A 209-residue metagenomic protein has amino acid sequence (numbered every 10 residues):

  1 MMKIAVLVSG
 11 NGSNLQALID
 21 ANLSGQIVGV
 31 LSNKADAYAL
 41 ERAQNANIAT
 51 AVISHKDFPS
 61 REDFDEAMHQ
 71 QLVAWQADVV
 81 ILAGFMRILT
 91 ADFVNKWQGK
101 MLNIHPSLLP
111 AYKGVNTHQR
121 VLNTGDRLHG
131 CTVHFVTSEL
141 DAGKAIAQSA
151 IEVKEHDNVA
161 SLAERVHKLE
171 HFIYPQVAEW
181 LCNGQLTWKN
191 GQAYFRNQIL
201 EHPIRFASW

Functional and structural regions predicted by a protein language model:
M1-R42: N-terminal Rossmann-like dinucleotide-binding module
V8, R61, D65, A163-H171: Amphipathic, non-transmembrane alpha-helical scaffold segments
G12-L15, A39-L40, D65, H118 (+2 more regions): A general structural signal for well-ordered alpha-helical segments in protein cores
Q16, N190-W209: Short, basic/aromatic-enriched C-terminal tail that caps enzymatic domains
A21, N33, A83-R196: Donor/substrate-binding cores of folate-linked one-carbon enzymes
G25-A67: Short, surface-exposed acidic-centric catalytic microdomains
A49, D78, R127: Residue-level detector of anion-binding/catalytic polar loops
V52, S60-L82, M86: Glycine/small-residue-rich loop that forms an oxyanion/phosphate-binding "nest" at active or ligand-binding sites
